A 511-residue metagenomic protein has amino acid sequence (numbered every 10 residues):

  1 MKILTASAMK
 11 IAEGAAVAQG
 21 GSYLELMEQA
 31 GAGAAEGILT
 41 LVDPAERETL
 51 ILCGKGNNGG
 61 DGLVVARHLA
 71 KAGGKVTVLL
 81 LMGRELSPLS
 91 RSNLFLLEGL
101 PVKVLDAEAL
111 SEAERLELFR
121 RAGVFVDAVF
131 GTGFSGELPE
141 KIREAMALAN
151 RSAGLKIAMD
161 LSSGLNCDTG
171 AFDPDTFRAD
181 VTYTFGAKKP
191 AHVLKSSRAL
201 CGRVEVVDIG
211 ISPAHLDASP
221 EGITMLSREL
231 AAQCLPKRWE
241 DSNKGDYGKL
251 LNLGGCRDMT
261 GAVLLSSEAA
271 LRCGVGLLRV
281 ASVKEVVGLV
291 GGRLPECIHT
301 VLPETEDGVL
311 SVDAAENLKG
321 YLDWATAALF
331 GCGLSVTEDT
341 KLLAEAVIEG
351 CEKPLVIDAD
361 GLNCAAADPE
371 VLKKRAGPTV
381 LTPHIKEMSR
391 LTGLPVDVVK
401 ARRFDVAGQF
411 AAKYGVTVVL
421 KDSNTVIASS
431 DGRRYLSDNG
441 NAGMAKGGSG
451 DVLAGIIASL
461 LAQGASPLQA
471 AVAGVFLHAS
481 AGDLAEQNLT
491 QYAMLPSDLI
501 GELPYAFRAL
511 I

Functional and structural regions predicted by a protein language model:
M1-L81, V181, H192-L355, N363-V380 (+1 more regions): Small-residue (G/A/S/T)-rich helix-start motifs and N-terminal tracts that mark the onset
E36-V129, E137-M159, C351: Nucleotide and nucleotide-moiety/phosphate-recognizing core
F95, F119, F125, F130 (+10 more regions): Phenylalanine-focused residue identity feature
A122-V124, V129-E221: Internal gly/pro-rich beta-alpha loop/helix module that stabilizes soluble enzyme cofactors or their anionic handles
